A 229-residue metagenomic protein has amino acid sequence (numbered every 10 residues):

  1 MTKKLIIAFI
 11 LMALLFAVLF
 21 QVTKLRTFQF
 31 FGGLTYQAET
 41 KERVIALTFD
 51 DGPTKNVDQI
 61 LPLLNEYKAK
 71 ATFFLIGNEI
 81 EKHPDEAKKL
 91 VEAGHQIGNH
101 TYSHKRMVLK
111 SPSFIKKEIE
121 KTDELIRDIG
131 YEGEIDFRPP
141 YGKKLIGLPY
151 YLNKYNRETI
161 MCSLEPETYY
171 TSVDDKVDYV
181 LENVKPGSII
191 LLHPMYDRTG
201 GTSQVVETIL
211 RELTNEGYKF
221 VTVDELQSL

Functional and structural regions predicted by a protein language model:
L5-V22: Hydrophobic membrane-insertion alpha-helices, especially the h-region of bacterial N-terminal signal peptides
K24-K110, F114, E118-K121, L125 (+1 more regions): Active-site beta->alpha N-cap acidic-glycine motif
G32-K41, E66-K68, E79-E81, G200-L229: C-terminal domain-boundary segment and adjacent tail
A46, T72-F74, G98, R138 (+3 more regions): Structural detector of well-ordered beta-strand residues that form the stable sheet scaffold of enzyme domains
Q59-P62, D85, K89-E92, K117 (+5 more regions): Alpha-helical scaffolding segments of alpha/beta enzyme cores, especially the outer helices of TIM-barrel or partial
G77-I80, H104-R106, K143, E165-T168 (+1 more regions): Short histidine/acidic/glycine/proline-rich micro-motifs that form metal- and phosphate-coordinating active-site loops
K143, P149-N183, Y218-E225: His/Asp/Glu-enriched short active-site or ligand-binding loop at hydrolase and phosphoryl-transfer sites
